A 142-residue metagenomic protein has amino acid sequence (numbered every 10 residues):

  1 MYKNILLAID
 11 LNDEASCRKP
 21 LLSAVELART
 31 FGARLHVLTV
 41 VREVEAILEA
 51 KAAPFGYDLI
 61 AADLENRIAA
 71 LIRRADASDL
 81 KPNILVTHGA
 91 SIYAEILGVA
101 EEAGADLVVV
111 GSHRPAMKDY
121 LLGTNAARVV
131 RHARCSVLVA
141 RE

Functional and structural regions predicted by a protein language model:
Y2-K51: Small/aliphatic-rich secondary-structure junction motif
K3, D106, R134: Conserved acidic residues
H36-L38, N83-T87, L138: General small-molecule cofactor/ligand-binding pocket signal
T39, G111-H113, R141-E142: Short secondary-structure boundary segments
A53-G56, E101-A103, A126-R128: Short, hinge-like loop/turn segments at secondary-structure boundaries
P54-N66: A short acidic, glycine-rich active-site loop that binds or catalyzes chemistry on phosphate/adenosine moieties
R74-V108, P115: Structural beta-alpha unit
L107-R128, H132: Glycine-rich, Arg-bearing micro-motifs that act as flexible, cationic patches
